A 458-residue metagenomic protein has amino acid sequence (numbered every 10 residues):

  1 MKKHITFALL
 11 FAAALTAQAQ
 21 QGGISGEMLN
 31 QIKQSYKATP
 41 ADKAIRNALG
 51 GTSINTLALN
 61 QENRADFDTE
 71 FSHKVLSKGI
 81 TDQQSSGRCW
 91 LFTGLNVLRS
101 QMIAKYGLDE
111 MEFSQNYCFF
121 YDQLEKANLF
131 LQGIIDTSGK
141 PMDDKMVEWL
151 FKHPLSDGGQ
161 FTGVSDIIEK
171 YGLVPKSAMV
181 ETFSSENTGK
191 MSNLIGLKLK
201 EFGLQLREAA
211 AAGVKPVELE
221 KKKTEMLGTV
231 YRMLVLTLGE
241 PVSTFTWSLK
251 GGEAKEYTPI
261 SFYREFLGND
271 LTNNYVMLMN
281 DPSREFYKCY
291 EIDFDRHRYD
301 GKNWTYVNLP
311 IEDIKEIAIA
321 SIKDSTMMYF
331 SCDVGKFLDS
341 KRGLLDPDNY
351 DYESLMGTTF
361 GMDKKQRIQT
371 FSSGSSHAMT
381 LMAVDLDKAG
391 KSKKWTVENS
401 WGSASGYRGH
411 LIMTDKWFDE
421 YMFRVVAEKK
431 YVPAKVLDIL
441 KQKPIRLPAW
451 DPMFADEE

Functional and structural regions predicted by a protein language model:
M1-G22: Bacterial Sec-dependent N-terminal signal peptides
Q21-G79: N-terminal regions that are enriched for targeting/export leaders and immediately downstream pro/stem segments
A65-T137: Post-signal peptide N-terminal segment of secreted/secretory-pathway proteins
V75-G87, W149-L155, G301-N308, I317-A318 (+1 more regions): Second-shell loop/turn segments in exported
S85, T93-G94, L98, Q160-E169 (+1 more regions): Stable alpha-helical elements in mature extracytoplasmic
L91, Y117-F120, D166, P175-A178 (+4 more regions): Structural recognition of the beta-strand scaffold that forms the well-ordered cores of secreted hydrolase catalytic
Q115-F245: Papain-like cysteine protease catalytic cores
G213-E458: Active-site signature of cysteine proteases
